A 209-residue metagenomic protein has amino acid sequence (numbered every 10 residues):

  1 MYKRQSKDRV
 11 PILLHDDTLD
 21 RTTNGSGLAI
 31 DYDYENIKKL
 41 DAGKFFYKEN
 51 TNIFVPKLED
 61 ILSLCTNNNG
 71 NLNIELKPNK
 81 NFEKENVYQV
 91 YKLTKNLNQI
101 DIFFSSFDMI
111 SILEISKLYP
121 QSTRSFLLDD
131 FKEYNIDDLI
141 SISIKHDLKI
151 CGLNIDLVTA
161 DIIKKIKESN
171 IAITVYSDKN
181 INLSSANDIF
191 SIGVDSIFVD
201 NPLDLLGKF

Functional and structural regions predicted by a protein language model:
M1-Q5: Conserved small/polar residues in nucleotide/adenosyl-binding loops
S6, T22-T23, V199: Ser/Thr-centric signal marking residues that sit in or immediately flank functional binding/regulatory motifs
S6-K7, D129: Short, solvent-exposed turn/loop segments enriched in Gly/Ser/Thr/Pro and often Arg
R9-P11: Conserved protein kinase catalytic/activation segment
H15-D130, H146-K149, L153-D156, K167-S169: Metal-dependent phosphodiesterase/phospholipase catalytic core, i.e., the His/Asp/Glu-rich active-site region
K48, F126-F209: C-terminal active-site rim and adjoining tail of enzyme catalytic domains
